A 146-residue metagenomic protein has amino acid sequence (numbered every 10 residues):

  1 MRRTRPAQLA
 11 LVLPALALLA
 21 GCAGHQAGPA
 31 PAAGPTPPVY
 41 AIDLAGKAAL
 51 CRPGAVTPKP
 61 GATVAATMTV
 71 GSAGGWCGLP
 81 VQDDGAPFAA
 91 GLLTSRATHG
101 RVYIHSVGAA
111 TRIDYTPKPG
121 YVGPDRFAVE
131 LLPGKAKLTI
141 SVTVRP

Functional and structural regions predicted by a protein language model:
M1-V12: Bacterial N-terminal signal peptides that target proteins for export
L18-G21: C-terminal motif of bacterial Sec signal peptides marking the signal peptidase cleavage site
A23-Q26: Bacterial signal peptide processing site
A30-V56, T67-M68, K135-P146: C-terminal edge beta-strand
V56-W76: Solvent-exposed, conformationally flexible loop/turn segments
S72-G108: Surface-exposed or secretory-pathway low-complexity segments enriched in glycine-proline and Ser/Thr/acidic residues
V122-G134: A short beta-strand micro-motif common to beta-rich folds, especially ectodomain repeats
